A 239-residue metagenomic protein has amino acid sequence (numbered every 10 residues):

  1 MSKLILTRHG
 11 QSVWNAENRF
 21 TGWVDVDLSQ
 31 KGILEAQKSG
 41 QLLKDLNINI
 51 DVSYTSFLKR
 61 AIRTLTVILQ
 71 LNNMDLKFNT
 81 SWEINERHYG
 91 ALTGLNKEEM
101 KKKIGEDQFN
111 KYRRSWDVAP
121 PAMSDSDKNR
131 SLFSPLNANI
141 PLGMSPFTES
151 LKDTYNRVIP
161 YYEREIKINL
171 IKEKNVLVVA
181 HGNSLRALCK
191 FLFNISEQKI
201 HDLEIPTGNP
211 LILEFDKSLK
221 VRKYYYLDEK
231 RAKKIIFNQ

Functional and structural regions predicted by a protein language model:
S2-Q11: Short coil-to-beta-strand
L4, I62, Q70, D75 (+2 more regions): Active-site-adjacent alpha-helix immediately C-terminal to a catalytic or transition-state-stabilizing loop
H9, E83, H181: Active-site glycine-centered loops adjacent to acidic/histidine catalytic or metal-binding residues that shape
Q11-R63, V67, L71, N79 (+2 more regions): Loop-to-helix element that buttresses phosphate recognition and phosphoryl-transfer chemistry
V13, R87, V118, L185 (+1 more regions): Flexible, glycine-rich phosphate/dinucleotide-binding loops and adjacent beta-alpha linkers at cofactor/substrate
S39-R130, K190-E214, N238: Phosphate-coordination/substrate-recognition cap region in phosphate-metabolizing enzymes
P121-F147: Glycine-rich phosphate/pyrophosphate-binding loop and adjacent beta-alpha nucleotide/cofactor-binding cores
K230-Q239: Short, cationic low-complexity segments
